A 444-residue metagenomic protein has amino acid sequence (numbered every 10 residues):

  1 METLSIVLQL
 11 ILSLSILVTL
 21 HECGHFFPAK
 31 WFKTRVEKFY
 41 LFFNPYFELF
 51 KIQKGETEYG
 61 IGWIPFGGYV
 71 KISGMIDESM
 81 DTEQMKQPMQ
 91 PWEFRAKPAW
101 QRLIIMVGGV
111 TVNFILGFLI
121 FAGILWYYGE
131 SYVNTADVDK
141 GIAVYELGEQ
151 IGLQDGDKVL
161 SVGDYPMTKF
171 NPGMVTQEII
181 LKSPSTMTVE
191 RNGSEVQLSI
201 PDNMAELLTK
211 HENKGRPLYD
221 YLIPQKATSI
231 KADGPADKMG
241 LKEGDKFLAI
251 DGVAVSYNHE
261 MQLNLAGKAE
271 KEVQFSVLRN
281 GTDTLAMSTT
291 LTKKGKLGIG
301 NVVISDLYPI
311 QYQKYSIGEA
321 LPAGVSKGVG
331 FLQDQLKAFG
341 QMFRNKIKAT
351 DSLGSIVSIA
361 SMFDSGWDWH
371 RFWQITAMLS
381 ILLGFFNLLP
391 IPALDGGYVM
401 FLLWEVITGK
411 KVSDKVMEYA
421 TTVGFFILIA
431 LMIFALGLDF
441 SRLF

Functional and structural regions predicted by a protein language model:
E2, I6-L10, K97-M106, V110 (+1 more regions): Residue-level signature of transmembrane alpha-helical entry/exit and packing/kink sites in multi-pass membrane
T3-M85, F386-V406: Small-residue-rich helix-interface/hinge motifs
L14-V18, K71, N113, L379-L388 (+1 more regions): Alpha-helical transmembrane segments of multi-pass membrane proteins
W31, G68, I72-S79, E83-G141: Internal alpha-helical transmembrane segments
M75-T82, K97, K140-M204: Juxtamembrane extramembrane loops of integral membrane proteins
M89-K97, K214-K238, K246-A249, V253-F385 (+2 more regions): Functional transmembrane alpha-helices
I105-K140, G173-I180, T186-S229, D237 (+2 more regions): PDZ/PDZ-like peptide-tail recognition elements
I124-T168, E212-A249, V253-S256: PDZ/PDZ-like domain segments forming the peptide/carboxylate-binding groove, activating on the N-terminal beta-strands
